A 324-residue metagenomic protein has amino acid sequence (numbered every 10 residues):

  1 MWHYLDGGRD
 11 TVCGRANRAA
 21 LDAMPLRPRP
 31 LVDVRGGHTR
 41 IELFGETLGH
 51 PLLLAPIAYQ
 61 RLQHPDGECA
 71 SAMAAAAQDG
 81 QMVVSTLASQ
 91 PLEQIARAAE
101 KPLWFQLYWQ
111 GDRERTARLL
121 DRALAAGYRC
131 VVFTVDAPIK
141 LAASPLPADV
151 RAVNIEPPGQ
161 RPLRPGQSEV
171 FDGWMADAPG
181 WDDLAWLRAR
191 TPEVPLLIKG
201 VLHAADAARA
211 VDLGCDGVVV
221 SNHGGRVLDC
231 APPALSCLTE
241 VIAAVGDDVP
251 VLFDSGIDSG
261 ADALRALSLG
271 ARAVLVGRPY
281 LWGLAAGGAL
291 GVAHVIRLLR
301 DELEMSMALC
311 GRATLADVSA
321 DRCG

Functional and structural regions predicted by a protein language model:
M1-D22, P233-G324: Alpha/beta catalytic cores of nucleotide-metabolism and tRNA/nucleoside-modifying enzymes
M1-E46, A143, V150-P179, A316-V318: An N-cap/entry alpha-helix motif that binds or orients negatively charged groups
F44, L48-L52, K101, R129: A generic secondary-structure signal marking the coil-to-beta-strand transition
G49-L92: Glycine-rich active-site/cofactor-binding loop and its immediate structural neighborhood
L53-Y59, P102-Y108, E169-V170, E193: Short, basic, glycine/proline-bearing loop/turn elements
M73, Q94-A98, G111-F253, G260-W282: Alpha/beta enzyme core
A76-A98, P102-T116: A gly/proline- and charged-residue-enriched helix-loop-helix capping module
S85, Q106, L197-G200, G311: Active-site-adjacent beta-strand anchor residues
